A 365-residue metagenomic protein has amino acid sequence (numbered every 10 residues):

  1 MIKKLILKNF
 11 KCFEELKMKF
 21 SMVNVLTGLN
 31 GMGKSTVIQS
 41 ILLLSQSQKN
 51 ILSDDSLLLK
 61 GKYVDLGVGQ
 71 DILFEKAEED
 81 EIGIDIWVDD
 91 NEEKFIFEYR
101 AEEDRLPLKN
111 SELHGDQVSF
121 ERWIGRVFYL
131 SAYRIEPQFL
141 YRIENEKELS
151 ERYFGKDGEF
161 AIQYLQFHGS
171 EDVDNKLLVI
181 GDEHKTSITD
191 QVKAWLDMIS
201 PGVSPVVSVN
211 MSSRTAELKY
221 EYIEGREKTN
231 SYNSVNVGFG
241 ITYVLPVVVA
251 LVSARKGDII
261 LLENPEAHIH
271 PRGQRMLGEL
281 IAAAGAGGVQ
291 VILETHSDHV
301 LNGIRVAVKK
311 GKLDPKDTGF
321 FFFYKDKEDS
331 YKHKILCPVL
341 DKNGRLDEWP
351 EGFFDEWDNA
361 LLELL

Functional and structural regions predicted by a protein language model:
M1-S47, H270: Pre-Walker A-like glycine/lysine-rich segment at the N-terminus of P-loop NTPase domains
F10-C12, V25, M32, R134-P137 (+3 more regions): Short, solvent-exposed loop/turn segments at secondary-structure junctions
E15-S21, R226, V252-K256, A283-G285: Phosphate-binding P-loop
V23-V25, V127, G257-I259, Q290-I292: Residue-level preference for the first positions of well-ordered beta-strands
S47-P246, A250, R255, D329 (+1 more regions): Phosphate-coordinating catalytic segments in nucleotide- and nucleic-acid-processing enzymes
K76, M276-L365: C-terminal lobe/lid and adjacent interdomain/linker elements of RecA-like ASCE P-loop ATPase modules
L262-P265: Walker B catalytic motif
